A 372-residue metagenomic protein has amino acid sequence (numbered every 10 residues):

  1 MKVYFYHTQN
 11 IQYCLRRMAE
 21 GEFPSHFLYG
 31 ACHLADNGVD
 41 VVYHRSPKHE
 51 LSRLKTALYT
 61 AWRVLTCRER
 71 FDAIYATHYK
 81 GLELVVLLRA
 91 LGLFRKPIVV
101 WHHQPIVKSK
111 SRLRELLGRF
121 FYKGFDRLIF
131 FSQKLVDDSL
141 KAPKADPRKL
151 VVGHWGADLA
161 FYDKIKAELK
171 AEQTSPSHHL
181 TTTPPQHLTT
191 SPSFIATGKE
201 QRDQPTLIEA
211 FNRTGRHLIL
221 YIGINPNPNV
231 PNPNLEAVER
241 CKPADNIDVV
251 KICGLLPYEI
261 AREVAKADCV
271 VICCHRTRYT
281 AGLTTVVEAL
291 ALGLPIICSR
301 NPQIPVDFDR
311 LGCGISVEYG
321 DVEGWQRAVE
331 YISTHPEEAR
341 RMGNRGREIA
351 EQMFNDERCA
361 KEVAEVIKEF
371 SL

Functional and structural regions predicted by a protein language model:
H49, P97-R112, R127: A short, histidine- and acid-enriched strand-loop-helix "catalytic/donor-clamping" loop that lines the nucleotide-sugar
L65-E69, S109-L128: Membrane-proximal helix-turn-helix segments that form the acceptor-binding/catalytic region of lipid-linked
D126-L140, A145-K164, E168, Q173 (+1 more regions): Donor nucleotide-sugar binding/catalytic pocket of nucleotide-sugar-dependent glycosyltransferases
P185-R202, L207-Y221: Conserved donor-binding/catalytic core segment of Leloir-type glycosyltransferases
S191, I222, V230-V264: Nucleotide-activated donor-binding/catalytic signature segment of Leloir-type glycosyltransferases, i.e., the conserved
V264-Y279, L294: Acidic donor-binding loop of glycosyltransferase active sites
R310-V322, V329-E337: Conserved acidic donor-binding segment of nucleotide-sugar-dependent glycosyltransferases
R327, Y331, E338-M353, E362-E365: A short, well-ordered alpha-helix in the C-terminal region of glycosyltransferases
